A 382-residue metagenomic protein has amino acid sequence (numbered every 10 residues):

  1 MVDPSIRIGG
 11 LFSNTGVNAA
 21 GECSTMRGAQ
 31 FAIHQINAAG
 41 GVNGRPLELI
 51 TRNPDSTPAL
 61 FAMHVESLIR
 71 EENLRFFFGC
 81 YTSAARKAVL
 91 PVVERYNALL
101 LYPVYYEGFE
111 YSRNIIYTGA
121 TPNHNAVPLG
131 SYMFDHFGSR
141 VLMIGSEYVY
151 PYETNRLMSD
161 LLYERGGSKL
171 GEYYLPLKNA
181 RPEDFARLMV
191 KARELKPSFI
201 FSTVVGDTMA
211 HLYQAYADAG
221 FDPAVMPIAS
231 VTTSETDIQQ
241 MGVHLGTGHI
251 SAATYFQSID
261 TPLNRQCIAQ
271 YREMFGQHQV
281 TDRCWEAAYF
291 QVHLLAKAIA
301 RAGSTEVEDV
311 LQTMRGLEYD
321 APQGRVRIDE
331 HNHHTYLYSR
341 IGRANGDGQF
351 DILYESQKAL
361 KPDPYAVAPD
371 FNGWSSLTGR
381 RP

Functional and structural regions predicted by a protein language model:
I6, P322-P382: Solvent-exposed, acidic/polar segments of extracytosolic/periplasmic ligand-binding ectodomains
G9-Q30, R52-P58, V280-W285: Extracytoplasmic "Venus flytrap"
T25, V42-G108: Beta-alpha junction/loop-to-helix N-cap segments that form part of ligand/metal-binding clefts
G28-L49, G166: Signal peptide-proximal N-terminal region of secreted/periplasmic/extracellular or secretory-lumen proteins
N53, F109-S131, V243-Y255: Short beta-strand elements at the ligand-binding edges of bilobed clamshell
L68-Y81, L101-P103, L142-G145, R193-G206 (+3 more regions): Periplasmic-binding protein-like
N114-D218, P262: Extracellular/periplasmic Venus flytrap/periplasmic-binding protein
Y216-Y289, L360, V367, L377-R380: Extracellular/periplasmic periplasmic-binding protein-like sensory domains
